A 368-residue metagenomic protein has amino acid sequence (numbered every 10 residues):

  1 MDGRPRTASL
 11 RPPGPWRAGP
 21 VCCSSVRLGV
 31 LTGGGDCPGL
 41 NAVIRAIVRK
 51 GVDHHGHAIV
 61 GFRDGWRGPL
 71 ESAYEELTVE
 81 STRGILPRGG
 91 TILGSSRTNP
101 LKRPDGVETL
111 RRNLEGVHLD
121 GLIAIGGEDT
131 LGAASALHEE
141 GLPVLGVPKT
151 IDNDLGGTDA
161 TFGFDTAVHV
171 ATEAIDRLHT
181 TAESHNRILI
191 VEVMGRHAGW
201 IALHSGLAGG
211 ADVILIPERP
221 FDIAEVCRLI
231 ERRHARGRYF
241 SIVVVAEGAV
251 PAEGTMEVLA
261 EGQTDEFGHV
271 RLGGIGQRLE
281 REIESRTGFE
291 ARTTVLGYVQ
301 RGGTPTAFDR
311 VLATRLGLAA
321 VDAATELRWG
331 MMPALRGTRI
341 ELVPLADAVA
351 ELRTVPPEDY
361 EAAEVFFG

Functional and structural regions predicted by a protein language model:
L10-R11, W16, V21, P69-A124 (+3 more regions): Glycine-rich oxoanion-binding loops at beta->alpha junctions
V21-L70: N-terminal phosphate-binding or glycine-rich loops at protein starts, especially the Walker A/P-loop of NTPases
R27-G35, T91-S96, G121-A124, L189-E192 (+1 more regions): Short glycine-rich or small-residue beta-strand-to-loop segments that form or flank ligand, phosphate, metal/Fe-S
G33-D36, F62-G68, R97-T98, G127-D129 (+6 more regions): Short, ordered loop/turn segments at secondary-structure junctions
A42-I47, E128-L142, A202: Short Gly/Thr/Asp-enriched flexible loops that form oxyanion-binding sites at enzyme active sites
G56-V60, H138-V170, L215-R219: Short, acidic/small-residue loops that bind anionic groups at enzyme active sites
A124-G126, A136, F164-A182, L189-F289: Accessory alpha-helical/coil subdomains and C-terminal extensions that flank or cap enzyme catalytic cores
F267, R271-G368: C-terminal non-catalytic interaction/assembly regions of soluble proteins
